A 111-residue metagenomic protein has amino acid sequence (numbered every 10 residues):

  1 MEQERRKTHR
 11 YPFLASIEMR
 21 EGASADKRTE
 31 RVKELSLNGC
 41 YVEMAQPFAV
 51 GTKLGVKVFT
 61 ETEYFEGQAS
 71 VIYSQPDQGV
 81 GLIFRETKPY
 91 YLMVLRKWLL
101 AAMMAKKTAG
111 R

Functional and structural regions predicted by a protein language model:
M1-L35, Y90, R96-R111: N-terminal helix initiation/capping motif
Q3-E4, L54-K57, G67-S70: Short beta-alpha junctions and helix-cap segments that line functional grooves
A15-E21, G51-Y64: Short conserved beta-strand and strand-loop elements enriched in small hydrophobics with frequent Asp/Gly
G22, L37, S74-G79: Short, conserved beta-turn/loop elements at beta-strand boundaries and strand-helix junctions
S24-D26, E63-F65, Q78: Short acidic/polar mixed-charge low-complexity motifs
E30-V32, G67-I72: Short beta-strand-centered aromatic/proline hotspots
Y41-M44, D77-E86: Short, solvent-exposed secondary-structure boundary/capping segments
